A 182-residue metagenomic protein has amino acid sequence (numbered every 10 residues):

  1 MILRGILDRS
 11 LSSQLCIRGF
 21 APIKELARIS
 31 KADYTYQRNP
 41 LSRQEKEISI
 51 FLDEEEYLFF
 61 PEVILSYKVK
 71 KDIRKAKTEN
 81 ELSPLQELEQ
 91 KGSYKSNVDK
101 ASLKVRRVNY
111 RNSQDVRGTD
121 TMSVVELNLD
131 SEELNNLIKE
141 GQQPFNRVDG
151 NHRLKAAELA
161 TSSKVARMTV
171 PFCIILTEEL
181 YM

Functional and structural regions predicted by a protein language model:
M1-I138, Q143-P144: N-terminal extension/subdomain marker
F60, T119-M182: A short, basic-hydrophobic beta/loop patch
